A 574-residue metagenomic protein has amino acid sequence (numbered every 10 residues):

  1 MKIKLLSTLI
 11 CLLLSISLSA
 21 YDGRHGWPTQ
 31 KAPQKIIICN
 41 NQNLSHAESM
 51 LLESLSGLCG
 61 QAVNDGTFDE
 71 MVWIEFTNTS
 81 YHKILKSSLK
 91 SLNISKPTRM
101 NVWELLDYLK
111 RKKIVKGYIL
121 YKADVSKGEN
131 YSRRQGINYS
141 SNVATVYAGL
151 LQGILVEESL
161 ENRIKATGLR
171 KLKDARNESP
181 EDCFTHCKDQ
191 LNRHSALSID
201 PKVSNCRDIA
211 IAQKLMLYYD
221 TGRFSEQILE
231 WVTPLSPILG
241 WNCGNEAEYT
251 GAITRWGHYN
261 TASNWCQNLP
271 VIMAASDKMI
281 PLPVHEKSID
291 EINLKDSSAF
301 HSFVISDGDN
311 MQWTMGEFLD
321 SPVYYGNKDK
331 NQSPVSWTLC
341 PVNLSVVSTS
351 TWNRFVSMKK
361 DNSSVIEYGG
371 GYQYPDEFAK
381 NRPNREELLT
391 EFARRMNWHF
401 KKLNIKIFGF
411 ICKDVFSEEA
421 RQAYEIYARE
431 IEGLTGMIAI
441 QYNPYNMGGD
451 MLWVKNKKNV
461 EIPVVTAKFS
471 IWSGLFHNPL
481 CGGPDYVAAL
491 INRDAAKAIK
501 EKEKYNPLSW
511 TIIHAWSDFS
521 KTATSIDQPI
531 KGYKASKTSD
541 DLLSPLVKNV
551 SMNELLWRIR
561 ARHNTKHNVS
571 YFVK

Functional and structural regions predicted by a protein language model:
M1-S7: Bacterial N-terminal signal peptides that target proteins for export
S7-S17: Bacterial N-terminal signal peptides
Y21-S276: Preference for solvent-exposed, low-hydrophobicity sequence contexts
K122, S298-G308, L339-C340, I366-Y374 (+1 more regions): Short loop/turn segments at strand-loop or loop-helix junctions that form parts of catalytic or ligand-binding pockets
G128-L150, A247-T261, T351-F355, Q422-Y427 (+2 more regions): Short, aromatic/basic amphipathic alpha-helical patches
G222, E226-W241, S306-Q332, V342 (+2 more regions): Catalytic grooves of carbohydrate-active enzymes
L269-R354: Active-site beta->alpha N-cap acidic-glycine motif
C340-I405: Substrate-binding cleft of extracellular glycoside hydrolase catalytic domains
